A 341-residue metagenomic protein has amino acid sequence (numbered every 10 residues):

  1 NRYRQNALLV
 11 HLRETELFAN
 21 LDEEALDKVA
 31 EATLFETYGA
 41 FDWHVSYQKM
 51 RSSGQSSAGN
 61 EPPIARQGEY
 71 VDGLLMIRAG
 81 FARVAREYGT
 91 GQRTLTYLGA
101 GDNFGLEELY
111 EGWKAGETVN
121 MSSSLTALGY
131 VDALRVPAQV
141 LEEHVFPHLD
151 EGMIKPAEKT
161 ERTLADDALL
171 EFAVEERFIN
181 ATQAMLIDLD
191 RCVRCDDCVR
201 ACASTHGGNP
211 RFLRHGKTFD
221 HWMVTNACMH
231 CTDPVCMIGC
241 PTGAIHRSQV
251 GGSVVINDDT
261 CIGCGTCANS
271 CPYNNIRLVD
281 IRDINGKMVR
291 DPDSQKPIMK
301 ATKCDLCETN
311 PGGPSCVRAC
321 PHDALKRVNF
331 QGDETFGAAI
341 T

Functional and structural regions predicted by a protein language model:
N1-H11, G91-A157: Cyclic-nucleotide recognition modules
R13-T94, L98-A115, S123: Regulatory nucleotide-sensing modules
G68-V71, A181, V250, P314: Short, small/polar residue-rich loop motifs at catalytic or cofactor-binding pockets
F81-R86, N103, D132-A133, I245 (+1 more regions): Short beta-strand segments in beta-sandwich/barrel cores
A157-A173, R177-A181, R327, E334-T341: Iron-sulfur (Fe-S) cluster-binding modules
K159, L169-F178, T182-L189, R211-H230 (+3 more regions): Sequence context of c-type cytochrome heme-c attachment sites
A184-R200, S204-T205: Core alpha-helical transmembrane segments of integral membrane proteins
D220, T225-M237, A244, D258-T341: Flanking helices and flexible, charged tails adjoining ferredoxin-like Fe-S electron-transfer domains in multi-subunit
